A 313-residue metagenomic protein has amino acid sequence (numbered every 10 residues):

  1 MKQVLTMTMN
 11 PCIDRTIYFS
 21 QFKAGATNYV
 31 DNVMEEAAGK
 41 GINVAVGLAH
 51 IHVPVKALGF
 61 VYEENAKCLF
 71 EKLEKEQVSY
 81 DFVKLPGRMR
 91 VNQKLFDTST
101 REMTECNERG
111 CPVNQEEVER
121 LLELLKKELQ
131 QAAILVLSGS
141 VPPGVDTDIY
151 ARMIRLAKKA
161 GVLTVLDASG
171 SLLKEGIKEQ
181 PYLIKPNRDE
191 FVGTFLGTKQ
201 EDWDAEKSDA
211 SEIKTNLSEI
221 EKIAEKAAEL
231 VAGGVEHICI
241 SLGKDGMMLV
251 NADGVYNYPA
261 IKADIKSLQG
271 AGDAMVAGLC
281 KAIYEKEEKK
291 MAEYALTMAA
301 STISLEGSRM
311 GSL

Functional and structural regions predicted by a protein language model:
M1-G25: Positively charged, low-complexity intrinsically disordered leader regions
K2, K159-L163, V235-E236: A short helix->loop->beta-strand "cap" motif at the edges of active sites that frequently abuts
Y29-M89: Substrate-binding N-lobe of the ribokinase-like
A49, K158, Y284: Gly/Ala-rich phosphate-binding loop of Rossmann-like dinucleotide-binding domains, activating on the conserved
L95-Q131: Conserved phosphate-binding/catalytic loop of the ribokinase/pfkB sugar-kinase fold
E119-L122, T147-I154, E221-I223, N257-I261: Charged helix-capping and loop-helix junction motifs
I134-L217: Conserved beta-alpha-beta core of the PfkB/ribokinase-like small-molecule kinase fold
E201-L313: Conserved phosphate-binding/catalytic region of the ribokinase-like
